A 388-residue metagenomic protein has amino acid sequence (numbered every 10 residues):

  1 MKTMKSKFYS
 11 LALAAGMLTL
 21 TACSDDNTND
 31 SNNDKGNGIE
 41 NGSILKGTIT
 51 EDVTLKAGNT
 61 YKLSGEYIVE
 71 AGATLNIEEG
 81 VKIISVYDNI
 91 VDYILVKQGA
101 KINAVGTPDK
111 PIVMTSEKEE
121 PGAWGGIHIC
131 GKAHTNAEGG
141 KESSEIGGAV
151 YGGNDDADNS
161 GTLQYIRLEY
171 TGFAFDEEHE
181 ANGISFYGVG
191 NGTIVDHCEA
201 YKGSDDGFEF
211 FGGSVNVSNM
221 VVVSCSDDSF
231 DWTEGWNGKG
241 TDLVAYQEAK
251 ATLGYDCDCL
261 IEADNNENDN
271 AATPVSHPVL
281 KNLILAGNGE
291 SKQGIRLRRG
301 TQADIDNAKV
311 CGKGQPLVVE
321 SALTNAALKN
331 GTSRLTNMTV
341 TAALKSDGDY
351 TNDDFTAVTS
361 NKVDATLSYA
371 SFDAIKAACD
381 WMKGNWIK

Functional and structural regions predicted by a protein language model:
M1-S6, L11, G16-L45: Bacterial Sec-dependent N-terminal signal peptides
S10-L13, L20, L55, I102 (+1 more regions): N-terminal cationic amphipathic segment used for targeting or macromolecule association
D30-L75, V86-G99, G106, T115-D205 (+2 more regions): Extracellular beta-rich repeat passengers
K110-P111: Glycine-rich loop(s) and the adjacent beta-strand/alpha-helix scaffold that form part
